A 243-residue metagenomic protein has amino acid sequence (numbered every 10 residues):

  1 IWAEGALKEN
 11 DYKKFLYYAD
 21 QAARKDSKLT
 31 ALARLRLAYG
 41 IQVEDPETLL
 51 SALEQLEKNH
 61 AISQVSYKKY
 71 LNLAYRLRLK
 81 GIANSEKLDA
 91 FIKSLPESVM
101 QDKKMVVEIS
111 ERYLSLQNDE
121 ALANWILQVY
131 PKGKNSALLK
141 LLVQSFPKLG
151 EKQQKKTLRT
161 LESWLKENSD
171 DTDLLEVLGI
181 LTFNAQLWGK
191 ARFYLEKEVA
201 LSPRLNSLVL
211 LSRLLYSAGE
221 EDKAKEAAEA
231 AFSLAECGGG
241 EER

Functional and structural regions predicted by a protein language model:
I1, Y17, T30-A38, Q64-N72 (+6 more regions): Alpha-solenoid helical repeat scaffolds
I1-E86, S98-Q101: Cytosol-/stroma-facing membrane-proximal "stalk/adaptor" domains immediately downstream of transmembrane anchors
I1-L7, L71-R76, L127-A200: Alpha-helical adaptor scaffolds
A6, R36, G40-I41, R78 (+4 more regions): Residue at a conserved register position within TPR or TPR-like alpha-solenoid repeats
Y12-R24, P46-N59, I82-E97, N118-V129 (+3 more regions): Alpha-helical repeat scaffolds
S27, A61, V99-M100, G133-K134 (+3 more regions): Short coil turns that delineate tetratricopeptide repeat
S98-G133, A137: Long amphipathic alpha-helical segments with strong coiled-coil/leucine-zipper propensity
T172, K190-R243: C-terminal non-catalytic interaction modules
